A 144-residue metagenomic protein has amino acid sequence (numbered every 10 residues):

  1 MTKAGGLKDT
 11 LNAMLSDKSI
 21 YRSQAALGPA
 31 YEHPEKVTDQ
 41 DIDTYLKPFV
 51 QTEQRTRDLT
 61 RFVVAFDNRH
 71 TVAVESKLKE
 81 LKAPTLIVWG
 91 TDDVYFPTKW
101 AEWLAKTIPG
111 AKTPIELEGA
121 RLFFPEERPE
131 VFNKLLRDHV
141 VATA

Functional and structural regions predicted by a protein language model:
M1-I108, K112-E116, P125, R137-A144: Flexible "cap/lid" subdomain of the alpha/beta-hydrolase fold that forms the substrate-access gate
A120-N133: Catalytic histidine-centered segment of alpha/beta-hydrolase-like enzymes
